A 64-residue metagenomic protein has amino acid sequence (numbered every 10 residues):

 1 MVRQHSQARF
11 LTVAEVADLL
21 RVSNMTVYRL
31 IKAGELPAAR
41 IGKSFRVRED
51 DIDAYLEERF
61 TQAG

Functional and structural regions predicted by a protein language model:
V2-R29, E58: Polyanion-binding surface elements
L20-S44: Major-groove DNA-recognition helix of helix-turn-helix-type DNA-binding domains
V47: A short macromolecule-binding patch
D50-G64: A short, Lys/Arg-enriched interface patch at domain edges and termini
